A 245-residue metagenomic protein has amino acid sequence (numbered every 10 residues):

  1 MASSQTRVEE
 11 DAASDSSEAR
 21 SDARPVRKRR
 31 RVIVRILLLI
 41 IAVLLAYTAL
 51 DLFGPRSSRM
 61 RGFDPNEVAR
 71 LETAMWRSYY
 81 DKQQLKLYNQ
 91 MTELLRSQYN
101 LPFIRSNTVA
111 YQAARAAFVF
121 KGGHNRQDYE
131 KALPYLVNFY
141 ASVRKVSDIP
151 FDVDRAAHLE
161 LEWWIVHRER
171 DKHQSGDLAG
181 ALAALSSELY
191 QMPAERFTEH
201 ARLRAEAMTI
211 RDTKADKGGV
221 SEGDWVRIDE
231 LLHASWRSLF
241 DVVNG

Functional and structural regions predicted by a protein language model:
V34-F53: Hydrophobic membrane-insertion alpha-helices, especially the h-region of bacterial N-terminal signal peptides
D64-E72: Generic helix N-cap/helix-start motif at coil->alpha-helix transitions
L71-A74, V109-A113, E206: TPR repeat positional signature
Y79-Y80, A117-H124: Hydrophobic/aromatic side-chain positions at a characteristic register within alpha-helices of tetratricopeptide repeats
Y80-T92, D128-L133: Helix-turn-helix repeat elements of alpha-solenoid scaffolds
N89-V119: Short, charge-rich amphipathic alpha-helical segments embedded in non-transmembrane helical bundles/solenoids
L133-A215: Extended amphipathic alpha-helical interaction segments
V220-G245: A cross-kingdom marker for long, charged
